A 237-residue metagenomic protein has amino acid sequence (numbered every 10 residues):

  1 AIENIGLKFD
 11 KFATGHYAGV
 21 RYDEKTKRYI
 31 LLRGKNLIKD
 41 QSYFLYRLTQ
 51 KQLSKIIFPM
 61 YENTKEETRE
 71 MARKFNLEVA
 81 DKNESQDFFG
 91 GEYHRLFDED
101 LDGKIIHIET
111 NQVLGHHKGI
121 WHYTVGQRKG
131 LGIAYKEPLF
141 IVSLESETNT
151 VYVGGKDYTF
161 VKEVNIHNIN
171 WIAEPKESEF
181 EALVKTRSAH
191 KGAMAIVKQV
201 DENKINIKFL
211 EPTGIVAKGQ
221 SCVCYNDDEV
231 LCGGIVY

Functional and structural regions predicted by a protein language model:
A1-V230, I235-Y237: Nucleotide-activated chemistry modules centered on ATP-dependent adenylation/adenylyltransferase
